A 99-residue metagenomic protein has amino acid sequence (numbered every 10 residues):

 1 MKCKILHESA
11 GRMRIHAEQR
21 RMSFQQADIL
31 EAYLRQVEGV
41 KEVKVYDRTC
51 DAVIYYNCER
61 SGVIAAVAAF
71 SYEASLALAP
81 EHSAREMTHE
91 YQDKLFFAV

Functional and structural regions predicted by a protein language model:
M1-S9, A69, E73-V99: C-terminal low-complexity, charged extensions that often adopt amphipathic alpha-helices
K2-S23: Short glycine-/aliphatic-rich beta-strand segments at the starts of folded cytosolic domains
I15, L30-Y55: Short acidic amphipathic segments
S23-A27, V63-I64: Generic alpha-helical secondary structure
C58-A74: Charge-rich, low-aromatic oligomerization/scaffolding segments with amphipathic character
